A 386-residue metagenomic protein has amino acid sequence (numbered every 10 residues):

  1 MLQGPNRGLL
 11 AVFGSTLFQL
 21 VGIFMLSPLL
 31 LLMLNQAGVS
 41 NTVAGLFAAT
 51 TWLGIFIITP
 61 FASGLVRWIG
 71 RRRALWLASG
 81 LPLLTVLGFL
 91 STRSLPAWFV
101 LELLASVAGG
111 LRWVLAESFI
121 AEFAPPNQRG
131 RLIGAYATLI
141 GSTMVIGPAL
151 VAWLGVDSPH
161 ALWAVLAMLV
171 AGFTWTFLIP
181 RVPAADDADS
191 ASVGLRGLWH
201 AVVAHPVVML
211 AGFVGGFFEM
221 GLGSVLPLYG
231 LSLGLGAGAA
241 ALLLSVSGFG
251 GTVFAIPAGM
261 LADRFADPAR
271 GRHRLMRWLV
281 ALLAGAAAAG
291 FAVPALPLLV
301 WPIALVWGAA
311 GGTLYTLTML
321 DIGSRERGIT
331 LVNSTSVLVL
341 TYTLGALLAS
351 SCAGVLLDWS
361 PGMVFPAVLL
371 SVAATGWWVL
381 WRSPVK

Functional and structural regions predicted by a protein language model:
L2-W52, H205-A211, E219-L233, A240: Helix-loop boundary and gating motifs at the non-cytosolic
I58-G70, G155, F254-R270, L357: Helix-to-loop junctions at the C-terminal end of transmembrane segments in multipass secondary transporters
R73-L87, R272-A288, L370: Structural signature of the two symmetry-related core transmembrane helices
L103-T138: Cytoplasmic helix-loop-helix junction between adjacent transmembrane helices in 12-TM secondary transporters
L111-A124, G312-E326: Intracellular juxtamembrane helix-capping segments at the cytosolic ends of symmetry-related transmembrane helices
L162-F177, F365-L380: Symmetry-related core transmembrane helices of the 12-TM Major Facilitator Superfamily/SLC fold
R270-Y315: C-terminal transmembrane helical hairpin of 12-TM major facilitator-type secondary transporters
I329-D358: A late C-terminal transmembrane helix in Major Facilitator Superfamily
